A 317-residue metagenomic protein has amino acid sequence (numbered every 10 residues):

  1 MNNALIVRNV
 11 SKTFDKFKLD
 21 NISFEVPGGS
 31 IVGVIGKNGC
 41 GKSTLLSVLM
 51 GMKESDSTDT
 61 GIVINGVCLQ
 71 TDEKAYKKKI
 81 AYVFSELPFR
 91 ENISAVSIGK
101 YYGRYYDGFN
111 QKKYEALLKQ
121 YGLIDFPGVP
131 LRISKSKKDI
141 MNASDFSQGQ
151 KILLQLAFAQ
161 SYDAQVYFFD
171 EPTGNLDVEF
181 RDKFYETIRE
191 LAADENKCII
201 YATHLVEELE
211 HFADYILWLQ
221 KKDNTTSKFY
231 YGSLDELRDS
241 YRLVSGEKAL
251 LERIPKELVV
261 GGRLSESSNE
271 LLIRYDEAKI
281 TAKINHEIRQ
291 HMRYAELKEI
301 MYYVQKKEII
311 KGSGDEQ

Functional and structural regions predicted by a protein language model:
V7-V10, F17-P27, T58-T60: Conserved beta-strand
I35-K37: The feature captures the beta-strand-to-loop junction immediately N-terminal to the Walker
M50: Helix-to-loop junction immediately C-terminal to a conserved catalytic motif
T58-Y76: Conserved ABC transporter NBD signature motif
F84-K151: ABC-family P-loop ATPase nucleotide-binding domains
Y167-E171: Catalytic Walker B motif of ABC-type/P-loop ATPase nucleotide-binding domains
K183-Y275: ABC transporter nucleotide-binding domain
V259-G261, E266-Q317: C-terminal coupling/interaction segments
